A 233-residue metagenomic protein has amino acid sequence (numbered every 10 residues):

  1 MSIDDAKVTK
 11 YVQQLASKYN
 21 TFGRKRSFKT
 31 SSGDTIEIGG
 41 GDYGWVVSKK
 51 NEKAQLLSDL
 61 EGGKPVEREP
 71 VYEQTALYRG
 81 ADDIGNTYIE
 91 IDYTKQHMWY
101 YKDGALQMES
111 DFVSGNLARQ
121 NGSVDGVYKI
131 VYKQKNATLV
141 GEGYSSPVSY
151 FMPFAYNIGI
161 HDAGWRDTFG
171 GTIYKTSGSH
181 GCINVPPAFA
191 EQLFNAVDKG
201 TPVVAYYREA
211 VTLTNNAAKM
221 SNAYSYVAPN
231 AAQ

Functional and structural regions predicted by a protein language model:
M1-Y88: Short glycine/threonine-rich beta-strand-turn micro-motifs
K10, S123, G141-Q233: Exported/periplasmic cell-wall-interacting domains
Q13-N20, L57-P65, D103, K135 (+3 more regions): Sec-exported extracytoplasmic/periplasmic mature domains
D34, K64, A76, A118 (+3 more regions): Residues that cap or initiate secondary-structure elements
V66-G80, E109-N121, H180-V185, A210: Short secondary-structure transition/capping segments
G80-G170: Gly/Pro-biased beta-strand-loop elements
